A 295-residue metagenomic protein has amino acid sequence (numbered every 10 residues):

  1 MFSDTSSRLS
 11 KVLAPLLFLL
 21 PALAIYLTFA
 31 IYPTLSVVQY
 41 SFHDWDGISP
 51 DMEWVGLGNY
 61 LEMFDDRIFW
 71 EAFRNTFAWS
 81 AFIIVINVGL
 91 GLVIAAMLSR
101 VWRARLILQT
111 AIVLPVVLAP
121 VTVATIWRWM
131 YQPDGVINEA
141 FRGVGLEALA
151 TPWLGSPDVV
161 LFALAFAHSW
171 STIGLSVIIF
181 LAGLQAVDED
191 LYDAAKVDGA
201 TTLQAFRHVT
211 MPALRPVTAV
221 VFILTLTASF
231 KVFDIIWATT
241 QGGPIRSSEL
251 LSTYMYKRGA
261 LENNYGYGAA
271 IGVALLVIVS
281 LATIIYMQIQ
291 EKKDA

Functional and structural regions predicted by a protein language model:
M1-S10: Short, Lys/Arg-rich, polar N-terminal cytosolic tail immediately upstream of the first transmembrane signal-anchor
K11-A295: A structural signal for multi-pass alpha-helical bundles of membrane permease subunits that mediate small-molecule
